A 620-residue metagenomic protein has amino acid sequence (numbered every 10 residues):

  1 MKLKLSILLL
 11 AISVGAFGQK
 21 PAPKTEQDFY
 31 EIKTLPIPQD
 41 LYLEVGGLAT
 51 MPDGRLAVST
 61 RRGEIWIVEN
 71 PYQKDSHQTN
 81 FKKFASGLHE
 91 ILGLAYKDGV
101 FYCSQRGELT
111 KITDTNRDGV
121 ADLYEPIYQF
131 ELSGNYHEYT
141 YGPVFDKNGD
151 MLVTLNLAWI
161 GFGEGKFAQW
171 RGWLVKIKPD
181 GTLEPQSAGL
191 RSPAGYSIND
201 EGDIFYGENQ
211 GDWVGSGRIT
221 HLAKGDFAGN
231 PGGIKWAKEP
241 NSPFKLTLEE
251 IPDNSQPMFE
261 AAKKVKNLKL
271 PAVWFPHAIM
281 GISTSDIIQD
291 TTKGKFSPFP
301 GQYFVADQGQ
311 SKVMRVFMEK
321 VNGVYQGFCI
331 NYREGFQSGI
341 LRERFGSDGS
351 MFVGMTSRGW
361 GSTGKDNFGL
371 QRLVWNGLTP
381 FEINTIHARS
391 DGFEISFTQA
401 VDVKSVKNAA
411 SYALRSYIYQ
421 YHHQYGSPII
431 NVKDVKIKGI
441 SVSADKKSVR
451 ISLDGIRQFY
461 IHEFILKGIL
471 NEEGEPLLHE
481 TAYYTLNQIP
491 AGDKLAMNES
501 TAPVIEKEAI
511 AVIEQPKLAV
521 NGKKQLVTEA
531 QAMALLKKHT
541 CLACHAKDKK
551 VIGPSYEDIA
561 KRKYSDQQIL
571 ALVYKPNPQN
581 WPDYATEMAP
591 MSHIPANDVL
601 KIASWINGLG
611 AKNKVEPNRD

Functional and structural regions predicted by a protein language model:
Q19-P380, R389: Beta-propeller domains with acidic blade repeats across secreted/periplasmic ectodomains and cytosolic WD/CNH propellers
P52, V100, A532-A543, D548 (+2 more regions): Short pre-active-site segment immediately N-terminal to redox-active cysteine/selenocysteine motifs in thiol-based
E343, L370, K538-K547, I602-I606: The canonical Cys-X-X-Cys-His
N376-V403, A410: Surface beta-strand/loop "capping" patches
G377-E382, D402, L466-A519: Acidic, Ser/Thr/Gly/Pro-rich low-complexity segments and short DxT(G/T)-type signature motifs
T398-G439, F464-L470, E480-T485: Short, surface-exposed alpha-helix to beta-strand junction/turn motifs within ectodomains of secreted and cell-envelope
A511-L536: Electrostatic cytochrome c docking/interface patches
A543, K549-A560, K575-A603, L609 (+1 more regions): Axial heme c-ligation environment in periplasmic c-type cytochrome domains
